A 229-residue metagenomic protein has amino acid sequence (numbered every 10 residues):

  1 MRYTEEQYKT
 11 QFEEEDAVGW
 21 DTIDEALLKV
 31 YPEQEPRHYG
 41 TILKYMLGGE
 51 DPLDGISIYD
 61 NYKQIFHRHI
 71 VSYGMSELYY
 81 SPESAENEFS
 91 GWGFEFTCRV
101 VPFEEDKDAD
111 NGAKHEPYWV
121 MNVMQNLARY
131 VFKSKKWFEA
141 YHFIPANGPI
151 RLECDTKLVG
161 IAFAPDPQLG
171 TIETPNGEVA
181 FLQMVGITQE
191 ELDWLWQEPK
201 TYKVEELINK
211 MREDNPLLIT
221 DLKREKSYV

Functional and structural regions predicted by a protein language model:
M1-D54, Y59-Y79, E83, E88-G91 (+1 more regions): Acidic, proline/glycine-rich low-complexity IDRs
